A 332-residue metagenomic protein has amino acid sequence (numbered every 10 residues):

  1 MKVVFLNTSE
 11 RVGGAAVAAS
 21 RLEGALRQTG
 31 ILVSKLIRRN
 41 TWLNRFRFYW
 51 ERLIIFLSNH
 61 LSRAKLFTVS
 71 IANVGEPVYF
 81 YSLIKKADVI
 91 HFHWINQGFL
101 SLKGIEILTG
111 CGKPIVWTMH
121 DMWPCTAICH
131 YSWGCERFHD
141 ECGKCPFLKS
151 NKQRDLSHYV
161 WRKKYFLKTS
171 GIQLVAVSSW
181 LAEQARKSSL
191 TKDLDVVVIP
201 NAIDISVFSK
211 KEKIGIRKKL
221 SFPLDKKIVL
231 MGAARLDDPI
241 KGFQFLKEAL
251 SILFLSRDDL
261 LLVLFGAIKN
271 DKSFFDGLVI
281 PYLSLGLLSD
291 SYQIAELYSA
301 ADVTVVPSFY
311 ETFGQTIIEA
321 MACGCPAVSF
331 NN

Functional and structural regions predicted by a protein language model:
G110, W123, C135-L174, S189-K192: Membrane-proximal helix-turn-helix segments that form the acceptor-binding/catalytic region of lipid-linked
Y159, S209-F222: A short helix/loop element that forms part of the nucleotide-sugar donor recognition site in Leloir-type
W180, A202: Carbohydrate-associated surface elements
P223-K241, K247-L250: Conserved donor-binding/catalytic core segment of Leloir-type glycosyltransferases
D271-A295: Nucleotide-activated donor-binding/catalytic signature segment of Leloir-type glycosyltransferases, i.e., the conserved
E296-A301: Short alpha-helical donor nucleotide-sugar binding micro-motif in glycosyltransferases
F309: Aromatic "clamp/platform" in nucleotide-sugar-dependent glycosyltransferases that forms part of the donor/acceptor
P326-S329: Short hydrophobic beta-strand element within catalytic cores of glycosyltransferases and related nucleotide-activated
